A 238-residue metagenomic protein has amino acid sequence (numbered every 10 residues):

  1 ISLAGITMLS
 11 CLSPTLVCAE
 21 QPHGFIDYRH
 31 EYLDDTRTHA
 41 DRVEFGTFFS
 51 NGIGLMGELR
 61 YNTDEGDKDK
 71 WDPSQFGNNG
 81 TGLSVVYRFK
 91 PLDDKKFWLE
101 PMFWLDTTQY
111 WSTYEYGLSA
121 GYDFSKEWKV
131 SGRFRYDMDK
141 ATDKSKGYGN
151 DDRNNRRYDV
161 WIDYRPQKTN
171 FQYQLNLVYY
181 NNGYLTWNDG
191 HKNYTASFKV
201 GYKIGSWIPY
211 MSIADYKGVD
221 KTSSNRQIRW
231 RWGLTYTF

Functional and structural regions predicted by a protein language model:
I1-F25, F238: Cleavable N-terminal export/targeting peptides
L16-K68: Short glycine/proline- and aromatic-enriched beta-strand/turn motifs that initiate or cap beta-hairpins
Q21-G24, N51-G57, K90-E100, K126-G132 (+2 more regions): Repeated loop/turn-to-beta-strand initiation elements of outer-membrane beta-barrel proteins
E31-D35, R60-D72, K90-L92, M102-W111 (+5 more regions): Sequence/structural signature of outer-membrane beta-barrel proteins
R37-D41, F45, F76-L83, S112-Y116 (+3 more regions): Residues that define the transmembrane beta-barrel architecture of outer-membrane proteins
E44-G46, S84-R88, G117-G121, D159-D163 (+2 more regions): Outer-membrane beta-barrel architecture
D94-F97, T113-L185, Y194: Detector for outer-membrane/organellar transmembrane beta-barrel domains, recognizing the amphipathic beta-strand
P166, Y202, N225-F238: Outer-membrane beta-barrel "beta-signal"
